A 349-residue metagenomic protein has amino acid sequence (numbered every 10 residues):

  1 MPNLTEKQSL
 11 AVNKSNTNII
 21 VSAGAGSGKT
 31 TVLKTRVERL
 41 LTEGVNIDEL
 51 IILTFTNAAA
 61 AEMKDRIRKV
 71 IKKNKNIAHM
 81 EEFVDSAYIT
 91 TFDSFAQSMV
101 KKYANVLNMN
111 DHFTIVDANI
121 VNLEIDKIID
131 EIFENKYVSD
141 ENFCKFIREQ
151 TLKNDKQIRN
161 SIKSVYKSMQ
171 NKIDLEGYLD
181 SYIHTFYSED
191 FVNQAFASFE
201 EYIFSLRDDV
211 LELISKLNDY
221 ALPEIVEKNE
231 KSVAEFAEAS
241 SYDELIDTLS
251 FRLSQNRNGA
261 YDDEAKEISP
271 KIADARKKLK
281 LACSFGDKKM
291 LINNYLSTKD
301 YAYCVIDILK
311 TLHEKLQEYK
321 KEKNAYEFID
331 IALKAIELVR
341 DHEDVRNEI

Functional and structural regions predicted by a protein language model:
M1-N108, K216, Y220, K228 (+4 more regions): P-loop NTPase Walker
T30, A118-N122, T298, A302-L309 (+2 more regions): Generic alpha-helical segment signature
L53, D111, I115, I292-Y295 (+1 more regions): Active-site oxyanion-binding pockets that recognize sulfate/phosphate
A59, M63, Y88-M99, V121-E124 (+6 more regions): Helical mechanochemical/support elements of P-loop NTPase systems and associated helical scaffolds
E81-Y88, V106-E176, I272-D274, F285: ATP-hydrolysis module of ASCE/P-loop NTPase motor domains, specifically the Walker B Asp-Glu catalytic pair
A87-S98, E149-I173, V305-T311, I329-I331 (+1 more regions): Core structural elements
R159-Y326: Conserved ATP-driven helicase/translocase motor core recognized via long, highly charged RecA-like/P-loop NTPase domain
